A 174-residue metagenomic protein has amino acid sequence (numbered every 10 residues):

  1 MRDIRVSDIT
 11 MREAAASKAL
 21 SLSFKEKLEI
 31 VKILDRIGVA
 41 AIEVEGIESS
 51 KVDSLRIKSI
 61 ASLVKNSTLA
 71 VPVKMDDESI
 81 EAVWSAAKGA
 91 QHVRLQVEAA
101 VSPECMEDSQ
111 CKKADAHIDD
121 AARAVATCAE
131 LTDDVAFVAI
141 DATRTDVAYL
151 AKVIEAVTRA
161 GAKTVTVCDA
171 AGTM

Functional and structural regions predicted by a protein language model:
M1: Conserved oxyanion/phosphate-binding beta-strand-loop segments in alpha/beta enzyme cores
I4-V6, E13-I42, S54-L63, D77-M174: Alpha/beta enzyme core
V39-I47, A70: Divalent metal-dependent hydrolysis catalytic cores, especially in the metallo-beta-lactamase
I47-V52, K74-D77: Short active-site-proximal "capping" loops at secondary-structure junctions
N66-V73: A glycine-rich helix N-cap at a beta->alpha junction
